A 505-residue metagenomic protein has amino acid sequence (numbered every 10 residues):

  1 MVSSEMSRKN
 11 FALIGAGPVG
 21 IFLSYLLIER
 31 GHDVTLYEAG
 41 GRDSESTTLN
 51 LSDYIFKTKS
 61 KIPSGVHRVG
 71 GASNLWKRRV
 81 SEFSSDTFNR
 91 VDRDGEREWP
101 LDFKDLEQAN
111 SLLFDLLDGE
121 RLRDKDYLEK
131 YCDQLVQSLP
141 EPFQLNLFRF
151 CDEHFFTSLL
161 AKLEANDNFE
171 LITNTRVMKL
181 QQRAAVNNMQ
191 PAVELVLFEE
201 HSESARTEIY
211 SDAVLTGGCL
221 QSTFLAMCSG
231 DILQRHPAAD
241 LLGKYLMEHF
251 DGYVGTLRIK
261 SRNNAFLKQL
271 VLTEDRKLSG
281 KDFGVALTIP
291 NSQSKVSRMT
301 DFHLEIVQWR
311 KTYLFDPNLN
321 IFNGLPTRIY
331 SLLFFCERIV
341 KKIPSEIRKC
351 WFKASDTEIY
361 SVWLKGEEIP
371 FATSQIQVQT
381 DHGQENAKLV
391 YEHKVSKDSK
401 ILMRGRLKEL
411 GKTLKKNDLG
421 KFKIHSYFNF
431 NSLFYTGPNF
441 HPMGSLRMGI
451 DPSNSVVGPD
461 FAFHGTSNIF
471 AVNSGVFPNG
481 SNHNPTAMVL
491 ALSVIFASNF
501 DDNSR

Functional and structural regions predicted by a protein language model:
K9-L36: N-terminal Rossmann-like FAD-binding beta1-loop-alpha1 element of flavoenzymes
G17-P18, L220, V476: Residue-level detector of alpha-helix initiation sites
I28-N50: Glycine-rich FAD pyrophosphate-binding loop
E29, G40-D43, I62-P63, L180-R183 (+4 more regions): Glycine-rich loop(s) and the adjacent beta-strand/alpha-helix scaffold that form part
L51-D124, A372, T380: Redox-cofactor-proximal catalytic regions of oxidoreductases
R93-A192, P438: Conserved redox-cofactor binding core of oxidoreductases
I172-Q181, V186-N187, T357-E368, N386-N479 (+1 more regions): A glycine-rich dinucleotide-binding beta-alpha-beta segment and adjacent secondary-structure elements that constitute
A239-L242, D251, G255-E385, N439-P442 (+2 more regions): FAD cofactor-binding and catalytic pocket of flavoenzymes
